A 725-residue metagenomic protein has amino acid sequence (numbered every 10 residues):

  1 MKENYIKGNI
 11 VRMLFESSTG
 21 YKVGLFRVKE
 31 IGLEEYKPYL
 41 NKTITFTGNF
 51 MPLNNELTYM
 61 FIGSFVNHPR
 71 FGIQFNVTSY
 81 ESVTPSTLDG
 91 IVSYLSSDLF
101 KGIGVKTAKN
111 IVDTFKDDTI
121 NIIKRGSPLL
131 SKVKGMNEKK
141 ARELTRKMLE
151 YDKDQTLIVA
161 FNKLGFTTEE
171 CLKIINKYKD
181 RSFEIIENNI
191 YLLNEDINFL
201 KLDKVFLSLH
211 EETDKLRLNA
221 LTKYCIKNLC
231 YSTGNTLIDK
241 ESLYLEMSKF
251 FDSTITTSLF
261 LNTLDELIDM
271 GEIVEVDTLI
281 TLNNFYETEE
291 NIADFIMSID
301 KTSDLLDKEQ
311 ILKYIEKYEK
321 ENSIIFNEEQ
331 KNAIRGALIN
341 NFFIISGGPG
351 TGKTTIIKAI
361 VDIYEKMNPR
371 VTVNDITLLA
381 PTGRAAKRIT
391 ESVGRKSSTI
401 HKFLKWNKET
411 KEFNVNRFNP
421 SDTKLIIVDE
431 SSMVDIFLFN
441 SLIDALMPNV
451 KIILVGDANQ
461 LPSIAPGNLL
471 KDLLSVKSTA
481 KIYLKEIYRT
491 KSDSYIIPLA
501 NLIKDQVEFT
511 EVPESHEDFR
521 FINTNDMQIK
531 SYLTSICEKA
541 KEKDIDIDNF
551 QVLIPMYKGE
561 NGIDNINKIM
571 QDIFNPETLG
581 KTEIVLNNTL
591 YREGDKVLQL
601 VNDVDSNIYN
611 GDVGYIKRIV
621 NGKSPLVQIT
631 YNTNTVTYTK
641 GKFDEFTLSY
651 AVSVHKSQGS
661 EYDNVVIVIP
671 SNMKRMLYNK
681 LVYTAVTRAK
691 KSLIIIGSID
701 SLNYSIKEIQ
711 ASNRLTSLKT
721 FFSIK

Functional and structural regions predicted by a protein language model:
K2-S17, G63, I616-K617: Structural detector for short beta-strands of small beta-barrel domains
F15-V28, K623-Q628: Short aromatic-glycine-enriched beta-strand elements
L25-L53: Beta-strand/loop nucleic-acid-binding surfaces
Y39, T43-F46, N54-T278, E365: Accessory alpha-helical DNA-binding modules that contact the DNA backbone or grooves
N162, K215, N219-A220, K227-S232 (+1 more regions): Pre-P-loop entry segment of helicase/translocase ATPase cores
K331-I334, L338-E514: ASCE P-loop NTPase helicase motor core
K353, N459-L598, D603-S606: Conserved helicase motor core of P-loop NTPases
D612-K725: C-terminal accessory regions
